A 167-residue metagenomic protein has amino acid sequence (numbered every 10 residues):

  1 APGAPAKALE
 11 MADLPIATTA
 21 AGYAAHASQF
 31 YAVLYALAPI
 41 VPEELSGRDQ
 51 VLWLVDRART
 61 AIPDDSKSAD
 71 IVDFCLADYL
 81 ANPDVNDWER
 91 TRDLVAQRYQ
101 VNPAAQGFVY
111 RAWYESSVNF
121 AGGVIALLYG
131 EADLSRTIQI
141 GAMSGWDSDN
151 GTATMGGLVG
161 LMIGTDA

Functional and structural regions predicted by a protein language model:
A1-A4, A12-T19, A32-G145: Accessory "access/gating" subregions that flank catalytic or transport cores
A27-F30, S116-G122, N150-M155: Catalytic-loop motifs flanking and including active-site residues across diverse enzymes
G145-L161: Conserved phosphate/anionic-ligand binding catalytic regions in large, soluble enzymes, centered on
D166-A167: Conserved glycine-rich phosphate/nucleotide-binding loop and adjacent Mg2+-coordinating catalytic segment
